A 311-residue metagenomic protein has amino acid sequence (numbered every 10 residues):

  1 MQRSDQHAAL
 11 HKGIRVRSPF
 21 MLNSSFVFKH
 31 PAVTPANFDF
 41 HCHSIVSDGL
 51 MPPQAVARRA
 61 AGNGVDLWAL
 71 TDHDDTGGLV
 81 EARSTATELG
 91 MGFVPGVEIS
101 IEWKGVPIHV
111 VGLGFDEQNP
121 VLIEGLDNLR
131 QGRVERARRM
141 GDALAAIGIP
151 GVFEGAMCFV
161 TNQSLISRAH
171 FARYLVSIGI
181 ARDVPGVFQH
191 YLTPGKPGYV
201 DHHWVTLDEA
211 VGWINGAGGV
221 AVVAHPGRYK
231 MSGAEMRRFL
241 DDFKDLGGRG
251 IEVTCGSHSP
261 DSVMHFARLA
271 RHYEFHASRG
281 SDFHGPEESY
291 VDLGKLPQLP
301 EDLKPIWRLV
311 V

Functional and structural regions predicted by a protein language model:
M1-V33: Short, basic, low-complexity termini and linkers enriched in Ser/Thr/Gly/Pro that act as targeting/leader peptides
H7-K12, V16-F20, V46-D48, R138-G141 (+1 more regions): Intrinsically disordered, low-complexity segments enriched in polar/charged small residues
H7-L10, F20, V56, G186 (+2 more regions): Residue-level recognition of conserved structural "scaffold" positions that shape functional pockets and channels
K12-V16, M51, A82, D292: Alpha-helical transmembrane segments and their juxtamembrane interfaces
M21-V106, L192-T193, T206-W213, A217-G218 (+2 more regions): An N-terminally biased module of ancient metal coordination in phosphate/nucleic-acid-related enzymes
F28, T85-D241, P297, D302-P305 (+1 more regions): Extended substrate/RNA-proximal surfaces in nucleic-acid metabolism proteins
M51, C158, Q189, Y290-D292: Residue-level detector of alpha-helical segments with a strong bias toward transmembrane helices and their helix-loop
H265, E288-K295, I306-V311: C-terminal regulatory/interaction regions
